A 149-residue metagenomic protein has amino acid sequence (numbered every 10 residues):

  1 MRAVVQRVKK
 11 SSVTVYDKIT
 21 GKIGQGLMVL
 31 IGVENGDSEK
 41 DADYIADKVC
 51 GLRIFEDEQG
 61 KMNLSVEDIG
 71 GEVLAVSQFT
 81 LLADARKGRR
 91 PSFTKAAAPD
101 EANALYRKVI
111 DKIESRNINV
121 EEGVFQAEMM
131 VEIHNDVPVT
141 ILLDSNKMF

Functional and structural regions predicted by a protein language model:
R7, V33, S77-Q78, I133-N135 (+1 more regions): Flexible glycine-/small-residue-rich
S11: RNA/tRNA-interacting regions in translation and RNA-turnover enzymes
K18-G70, L81-D111, S115: Compact, glycine-rich, soluble single-domain proteins
I45, V76, V139: Residue-level signal for inorganic ion chemistry
E58-V73, E121-I133: Glycine/charge-rich, flexible interdomain linkers and switch-proximal surface loops that mediate coupling
F93-F149: Positively charged, low-complexity, intrinsically disordered RNA-binding extensions
